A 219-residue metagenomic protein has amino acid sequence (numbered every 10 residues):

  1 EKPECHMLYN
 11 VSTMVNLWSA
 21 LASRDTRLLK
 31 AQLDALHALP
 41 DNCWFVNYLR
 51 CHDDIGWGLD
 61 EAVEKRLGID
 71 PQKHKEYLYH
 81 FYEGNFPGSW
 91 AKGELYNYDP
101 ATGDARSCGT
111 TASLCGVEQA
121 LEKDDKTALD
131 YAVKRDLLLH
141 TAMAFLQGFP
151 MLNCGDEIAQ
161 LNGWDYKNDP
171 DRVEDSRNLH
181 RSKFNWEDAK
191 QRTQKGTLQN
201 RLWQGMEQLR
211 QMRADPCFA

Functional and structural regions predicted by a protein language model:
E1-A219: Active-site and adjacent substrate-binding regions of carbohydrate-active enzymes
